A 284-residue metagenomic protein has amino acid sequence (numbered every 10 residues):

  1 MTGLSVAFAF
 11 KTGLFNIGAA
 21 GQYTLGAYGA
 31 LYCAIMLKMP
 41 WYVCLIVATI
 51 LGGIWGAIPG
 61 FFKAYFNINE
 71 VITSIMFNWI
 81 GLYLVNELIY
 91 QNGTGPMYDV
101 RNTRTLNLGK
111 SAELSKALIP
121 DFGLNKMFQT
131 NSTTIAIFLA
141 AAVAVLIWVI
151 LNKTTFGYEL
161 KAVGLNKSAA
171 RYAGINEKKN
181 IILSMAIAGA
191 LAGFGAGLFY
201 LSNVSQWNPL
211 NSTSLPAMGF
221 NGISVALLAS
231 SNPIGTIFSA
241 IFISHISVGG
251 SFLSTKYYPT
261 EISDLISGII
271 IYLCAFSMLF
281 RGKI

Functional and structural regions predicted by a protein language model:
M1-M36, T49, G53-A57, F61-I68 (+2 more regions): Single transmembrane alpha-helix segments in multi-pass membrane proteins
M1-V6, A27, L31, T49-I54 (+6 more regions): Hydrophobic core segments of alpha-helical transmembrane domains in multi-pass membrane transport and ion-translocation
T2-V6, I54, D121, F128-Q206 (+2 more regions): Helix-loop-helix "hairpin" substructures at the membrane interface of multi-pass membrane proteins
G18, W41, F122-A136, S254-D264: Interfacial loop-to-helix junctions that mark the boundaries of transmembrane helices in multi-pass membrane
A19-A27, C44-G52, E70, S74-N78 (+4 more regions): Alpha-helical transmembrane segments of multi-pass membrane proteins, especially transporters and channels
N78-K153: Transmembrane helix-bundle core of multi-pass membrane transporters and related energy-transducing complexes
L165, Y172-K179, G250-I284: Cytosolic-side transmembrane-helix boundaries in multi-pass membrane proteins
L191-G193, S202-G268: Transmembrane alpha-helical segments in multi-pass inner-membrane proteins
